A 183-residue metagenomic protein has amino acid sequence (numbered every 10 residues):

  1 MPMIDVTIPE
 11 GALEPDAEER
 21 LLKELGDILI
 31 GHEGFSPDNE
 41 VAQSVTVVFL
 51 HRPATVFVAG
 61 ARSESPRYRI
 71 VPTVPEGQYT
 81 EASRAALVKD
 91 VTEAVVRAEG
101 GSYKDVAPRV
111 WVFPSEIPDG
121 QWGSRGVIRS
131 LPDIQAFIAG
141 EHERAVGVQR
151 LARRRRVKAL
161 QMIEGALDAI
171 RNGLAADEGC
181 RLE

Functional and structural regions predicted by a protein language model:
M1-E183: A domain-level signal for the structural core that forms small-molecule/cofactor-binding pockets and catalytic centers
